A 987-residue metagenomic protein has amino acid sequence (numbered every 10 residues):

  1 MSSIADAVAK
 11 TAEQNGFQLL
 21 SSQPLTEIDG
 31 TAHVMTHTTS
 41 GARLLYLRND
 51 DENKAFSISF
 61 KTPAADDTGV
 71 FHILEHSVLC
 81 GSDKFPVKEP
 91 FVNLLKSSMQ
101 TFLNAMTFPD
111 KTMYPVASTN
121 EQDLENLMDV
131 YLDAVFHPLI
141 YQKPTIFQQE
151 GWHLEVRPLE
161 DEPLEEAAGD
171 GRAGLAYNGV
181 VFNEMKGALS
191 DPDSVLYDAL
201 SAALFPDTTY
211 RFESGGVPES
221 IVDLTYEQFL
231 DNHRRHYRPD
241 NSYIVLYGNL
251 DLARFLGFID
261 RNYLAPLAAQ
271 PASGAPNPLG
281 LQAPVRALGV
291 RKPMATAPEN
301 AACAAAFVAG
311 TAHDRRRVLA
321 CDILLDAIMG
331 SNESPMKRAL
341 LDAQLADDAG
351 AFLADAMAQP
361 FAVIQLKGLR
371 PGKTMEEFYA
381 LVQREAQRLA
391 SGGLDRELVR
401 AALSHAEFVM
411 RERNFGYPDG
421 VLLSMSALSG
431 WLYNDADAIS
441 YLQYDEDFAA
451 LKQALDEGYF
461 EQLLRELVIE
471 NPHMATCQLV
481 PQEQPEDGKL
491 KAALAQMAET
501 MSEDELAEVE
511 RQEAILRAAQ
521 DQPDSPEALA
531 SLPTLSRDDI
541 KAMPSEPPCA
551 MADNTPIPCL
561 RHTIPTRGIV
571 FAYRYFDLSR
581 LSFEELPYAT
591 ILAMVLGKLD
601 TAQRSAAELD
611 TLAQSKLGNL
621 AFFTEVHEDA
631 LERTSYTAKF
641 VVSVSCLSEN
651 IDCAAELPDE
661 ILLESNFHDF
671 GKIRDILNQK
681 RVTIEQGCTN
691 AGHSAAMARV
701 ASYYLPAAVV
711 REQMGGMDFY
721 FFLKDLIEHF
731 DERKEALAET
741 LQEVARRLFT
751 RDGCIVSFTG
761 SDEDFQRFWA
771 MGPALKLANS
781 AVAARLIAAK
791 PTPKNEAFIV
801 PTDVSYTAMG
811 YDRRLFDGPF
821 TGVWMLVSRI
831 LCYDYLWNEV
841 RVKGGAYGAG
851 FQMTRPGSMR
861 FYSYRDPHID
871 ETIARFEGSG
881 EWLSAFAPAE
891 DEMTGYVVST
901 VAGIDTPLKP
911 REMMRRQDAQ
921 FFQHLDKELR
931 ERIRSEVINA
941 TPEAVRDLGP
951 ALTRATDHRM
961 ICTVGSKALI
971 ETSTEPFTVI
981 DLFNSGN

Functional and structural regions predicted by a protein language model:
S2-A55: Non-catalytic terminal extensions that flank enzyme cores
L45-D50, S57-S59, F182, K186 (+9 more regions): His/Glu-based metal-binding/catalytic segments typifying zinc-dependent metallopeptidases
N53-P63, E89-H137, P144-A167, S194-E219 (+11 more regions): M16 family metallopeptidases and their MPP-like homologs
T68-C80, L586, A593-M594: Active-site recognition of the HExxH zinc-binding catalytic motif
S77-V87, L599-R604: Catalytic Zn2+-binding segment of zinc metalloproteases
A167-K186, D191-P239, L246-D260, L267-K292 (+1 more regions): Hydrophobic, small-residue-rich alpha-helical packing segments that form membrane-like cores
R172, E227-N262, L737-G772, D957: Non-catalytic, conformational "gating/processing" segments within enzyme and secreted inhibitor domains
D231-H233, Y243, L252-S273, G392 (+3 more regions): Extended, regular secondary-structure scaffolds
